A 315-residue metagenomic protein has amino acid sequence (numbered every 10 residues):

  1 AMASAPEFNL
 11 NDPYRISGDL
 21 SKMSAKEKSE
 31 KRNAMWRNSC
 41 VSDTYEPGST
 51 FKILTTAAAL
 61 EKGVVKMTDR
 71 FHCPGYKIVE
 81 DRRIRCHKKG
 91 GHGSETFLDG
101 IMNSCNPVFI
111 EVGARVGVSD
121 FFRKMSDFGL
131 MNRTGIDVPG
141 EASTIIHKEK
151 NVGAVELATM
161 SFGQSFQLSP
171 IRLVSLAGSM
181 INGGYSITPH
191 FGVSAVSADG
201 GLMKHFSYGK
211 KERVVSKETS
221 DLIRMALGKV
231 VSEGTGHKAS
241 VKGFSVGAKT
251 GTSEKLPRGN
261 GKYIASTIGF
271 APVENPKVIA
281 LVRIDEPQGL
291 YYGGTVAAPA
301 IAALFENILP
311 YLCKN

Functional and structural regions predicted by a protein language model:
A1-S49, L54-E286, K314: Beta-lactam-recognizing serine transpeptidase/beta-lactamase-like catalytic domain environment
L202-S207, A298-N315: Short, gly/Ser/Thr-rich active-site loops of penicillin-recognizing serine hydrolases
V215, G289-A300: Short alpha-helix boundary/capping segments
